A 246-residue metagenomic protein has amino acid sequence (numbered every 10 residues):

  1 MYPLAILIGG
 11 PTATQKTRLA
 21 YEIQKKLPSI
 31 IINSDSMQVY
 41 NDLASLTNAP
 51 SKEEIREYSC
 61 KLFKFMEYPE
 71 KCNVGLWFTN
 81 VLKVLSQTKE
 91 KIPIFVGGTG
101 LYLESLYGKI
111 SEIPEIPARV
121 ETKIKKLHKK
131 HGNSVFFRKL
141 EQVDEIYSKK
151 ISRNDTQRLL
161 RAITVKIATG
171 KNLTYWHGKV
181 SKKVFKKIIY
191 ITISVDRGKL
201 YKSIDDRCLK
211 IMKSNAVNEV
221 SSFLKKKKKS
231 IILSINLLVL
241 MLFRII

Functional and structural regions predicted by a protein language model:
M1-I246: Phosphate/pyrophosphate-binding catalytic cores of soluble transferases and nucleic-acid-acting enzymes
